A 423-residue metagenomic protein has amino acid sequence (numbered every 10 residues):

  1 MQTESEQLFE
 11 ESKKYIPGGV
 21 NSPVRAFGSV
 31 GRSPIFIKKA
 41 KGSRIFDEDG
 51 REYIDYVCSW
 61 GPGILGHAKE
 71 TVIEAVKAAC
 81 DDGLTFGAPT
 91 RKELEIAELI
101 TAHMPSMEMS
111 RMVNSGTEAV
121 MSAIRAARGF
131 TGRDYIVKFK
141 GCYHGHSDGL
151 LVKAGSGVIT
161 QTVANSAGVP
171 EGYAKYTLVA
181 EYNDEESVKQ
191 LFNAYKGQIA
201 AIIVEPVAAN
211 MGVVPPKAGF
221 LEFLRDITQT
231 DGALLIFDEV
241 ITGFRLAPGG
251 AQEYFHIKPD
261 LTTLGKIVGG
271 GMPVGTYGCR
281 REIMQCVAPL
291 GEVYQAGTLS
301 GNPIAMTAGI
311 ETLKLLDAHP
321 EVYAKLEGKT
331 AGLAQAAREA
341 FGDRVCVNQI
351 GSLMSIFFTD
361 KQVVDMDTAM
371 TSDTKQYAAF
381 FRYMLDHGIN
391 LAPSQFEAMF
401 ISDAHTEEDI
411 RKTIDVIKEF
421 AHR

Functional and structural regions predicted by a protein language model:
M1-R423: Conserved N-terminal phosphate-binding loop of PLP-dependent enzymes in the Aspartate aminotransferase
